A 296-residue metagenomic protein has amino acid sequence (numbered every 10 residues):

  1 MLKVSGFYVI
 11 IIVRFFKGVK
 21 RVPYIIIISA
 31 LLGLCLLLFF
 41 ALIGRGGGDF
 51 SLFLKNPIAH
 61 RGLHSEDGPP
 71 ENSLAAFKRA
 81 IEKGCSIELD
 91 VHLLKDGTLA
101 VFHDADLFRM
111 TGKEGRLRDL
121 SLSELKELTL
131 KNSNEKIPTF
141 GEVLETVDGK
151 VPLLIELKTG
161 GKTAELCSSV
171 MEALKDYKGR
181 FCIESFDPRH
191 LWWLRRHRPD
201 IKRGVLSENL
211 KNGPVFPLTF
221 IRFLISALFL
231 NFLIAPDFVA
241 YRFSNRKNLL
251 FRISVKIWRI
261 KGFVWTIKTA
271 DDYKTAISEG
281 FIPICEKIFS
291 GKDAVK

Functional and structural regions predicted by a protein language model:
G6, I10-K296: Phosphate-group recognition and catalysis centered on beta-loop-alpha active-site segments
